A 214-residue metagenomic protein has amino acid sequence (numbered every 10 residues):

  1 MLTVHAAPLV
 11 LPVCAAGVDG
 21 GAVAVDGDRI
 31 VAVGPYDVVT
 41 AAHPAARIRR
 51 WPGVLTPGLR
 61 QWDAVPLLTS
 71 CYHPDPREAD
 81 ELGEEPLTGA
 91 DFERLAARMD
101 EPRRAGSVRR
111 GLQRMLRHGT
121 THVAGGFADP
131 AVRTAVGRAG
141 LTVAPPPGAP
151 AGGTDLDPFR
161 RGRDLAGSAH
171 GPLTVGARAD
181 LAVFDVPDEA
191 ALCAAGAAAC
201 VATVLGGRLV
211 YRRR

Functional and structural regions predicted by a protein language model:
M1-A42, R163-A194, V204-R214: N-terminal metal-binding scaffold of metallo-dependent hydrolase/deaminase domains
M1-A6, T40-A90, P102: Replace "His-x-His-based motif
D75-G89, R98, P146-F159: Long, charge-dense
D91-S107: Active-site mouth loops of central-metabolism enzymes
A105-G111, R163-G167: Phosphate-interacting basic helix/loop segments used at nucleotide- and nucleic-acid interfaces
H118-D155: Active-site loop-helix segments enriched in His/Asp/Glu that coordinate and activate a nucleophilic water at divalent
